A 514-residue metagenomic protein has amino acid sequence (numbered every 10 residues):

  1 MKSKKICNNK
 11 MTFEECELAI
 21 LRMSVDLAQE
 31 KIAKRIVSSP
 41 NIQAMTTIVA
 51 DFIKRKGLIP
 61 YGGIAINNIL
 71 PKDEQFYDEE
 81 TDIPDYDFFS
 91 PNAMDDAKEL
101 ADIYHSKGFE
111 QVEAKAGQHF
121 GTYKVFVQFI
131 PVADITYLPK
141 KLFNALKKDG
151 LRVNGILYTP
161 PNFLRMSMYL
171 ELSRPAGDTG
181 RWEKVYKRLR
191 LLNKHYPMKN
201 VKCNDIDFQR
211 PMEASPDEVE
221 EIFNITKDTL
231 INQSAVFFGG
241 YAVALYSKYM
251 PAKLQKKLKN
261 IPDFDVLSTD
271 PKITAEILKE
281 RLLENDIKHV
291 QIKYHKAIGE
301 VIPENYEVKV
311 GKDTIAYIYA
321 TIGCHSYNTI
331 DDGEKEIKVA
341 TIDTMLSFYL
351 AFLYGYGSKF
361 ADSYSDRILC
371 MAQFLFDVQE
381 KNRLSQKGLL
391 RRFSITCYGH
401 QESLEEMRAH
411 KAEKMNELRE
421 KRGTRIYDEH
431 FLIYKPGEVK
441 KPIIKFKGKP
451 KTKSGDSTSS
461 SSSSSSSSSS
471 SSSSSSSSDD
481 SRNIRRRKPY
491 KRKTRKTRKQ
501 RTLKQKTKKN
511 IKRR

Functional and structural regions predicted by a protein language model:
M1-A44, R152-E221, K441-T458, S478 (+1 more regions): N-terminal regions immediately upstream of nucleotidyltransferase
M1-E14, E30-K31, K199-P216, E220-N224 (+1 more regions): C-terminal, non-catalytic extensions of nucleic-acid polymerases
S3, P450-R514: Arg/Lys-rich, intrinsically disordered low-complexity tails that mediate electrostatic binding and condensation
I42-M94, E221-K272: Active-site nucleotide-donor binding segment shared across nucleotidyl transfer reactions
M94-A101, K272-I277: Short, conserved charged micro-motifs
D102-N144, R281-S326: Conserved catalytic core of two-metal-ion nucleotidyltransferases
K115-G117, N154-L192, G299-V301, T341-L375: Activation on extended, non-transmembrane soluble regions of large proteins
P139-P160, I322-I342: Intrinsically disordered, low-complexity regulatory segments enriched in Ser/Thr/Pro and charged residues
